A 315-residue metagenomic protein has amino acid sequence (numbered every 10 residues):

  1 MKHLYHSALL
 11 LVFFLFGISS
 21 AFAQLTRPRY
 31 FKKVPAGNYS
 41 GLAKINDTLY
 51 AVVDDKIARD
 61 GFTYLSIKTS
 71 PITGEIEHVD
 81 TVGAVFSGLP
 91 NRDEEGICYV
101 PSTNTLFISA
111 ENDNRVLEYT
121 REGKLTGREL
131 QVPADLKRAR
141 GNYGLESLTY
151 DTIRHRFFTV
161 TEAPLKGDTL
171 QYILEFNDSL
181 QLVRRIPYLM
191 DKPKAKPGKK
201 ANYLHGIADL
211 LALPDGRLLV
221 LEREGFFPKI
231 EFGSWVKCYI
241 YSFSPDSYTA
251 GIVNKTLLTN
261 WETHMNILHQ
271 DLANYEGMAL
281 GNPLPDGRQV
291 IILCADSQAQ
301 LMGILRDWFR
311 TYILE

Functional and structural regions predicted by a protein language model:
M1-T26: Bacterial Sec-dependent N-terminal signal peptides
Q24-E315: Sequence/structural signature of beta-propeller domains
